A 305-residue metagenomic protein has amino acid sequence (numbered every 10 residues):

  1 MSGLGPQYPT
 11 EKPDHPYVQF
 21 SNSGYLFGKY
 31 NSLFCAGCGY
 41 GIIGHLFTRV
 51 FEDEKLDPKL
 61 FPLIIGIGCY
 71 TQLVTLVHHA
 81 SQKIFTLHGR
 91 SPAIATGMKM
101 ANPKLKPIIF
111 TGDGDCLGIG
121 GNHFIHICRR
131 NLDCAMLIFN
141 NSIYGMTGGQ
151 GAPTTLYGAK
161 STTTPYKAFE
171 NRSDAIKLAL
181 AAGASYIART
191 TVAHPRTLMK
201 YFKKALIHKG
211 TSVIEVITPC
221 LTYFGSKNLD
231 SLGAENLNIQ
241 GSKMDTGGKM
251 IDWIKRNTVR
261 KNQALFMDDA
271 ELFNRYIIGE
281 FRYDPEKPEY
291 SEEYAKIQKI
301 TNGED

Functional and structural regions predicted by a protein language model:
M1-F20, G24, T218-D305: Flexible, low-complexity linker and terminal segments
K12-L87: Active-site diphosphate/adenylate-binding microenvironment
N22, K104, A152-A205: Conserved thiamine diphosphate
I67-C69, N141-I143, H194, I217-Y223 (+1 more regions): Glycine-rich beta-alpha junction loops
I67-G145: Thiamine diphosphate
Q150-A159, P195, F202-K209, G225-S242: Short, surface-exposed, charged loop/turn segments at secondary-structure junctions
A181-T191, K209-G210, E215-F224: Active-site rim beta-loop-alpha module in soluble metabolic enzymes
